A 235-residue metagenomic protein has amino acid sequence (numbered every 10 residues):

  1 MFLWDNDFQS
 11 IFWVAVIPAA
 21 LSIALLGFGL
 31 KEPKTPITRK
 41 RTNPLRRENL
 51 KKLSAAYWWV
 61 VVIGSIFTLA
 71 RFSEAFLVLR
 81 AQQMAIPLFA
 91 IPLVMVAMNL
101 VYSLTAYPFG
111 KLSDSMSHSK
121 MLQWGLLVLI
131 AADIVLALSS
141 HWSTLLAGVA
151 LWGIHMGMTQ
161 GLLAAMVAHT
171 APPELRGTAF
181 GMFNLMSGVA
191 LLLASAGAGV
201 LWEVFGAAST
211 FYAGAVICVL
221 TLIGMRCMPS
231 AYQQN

Functional and structural regions predicted by a protein language model:
M1, T105-H118, W202-E203: Helix-to-loop junctions at the C-terminal end of transmembrane segments in multipass secondary transporters
M1-S10, L193-A207: Transmembrane alpha-helix termini and helix-breaking/packing motifs in multi-pass membrane transporters
D5-D7, A137-G148: Helix-loop junctions at membrane interfaces in 12-TM secondary transporters
V16, K120-V135, Y212-A215: Structural signature of the two symmetry-related core transmembrane helices
V16-P36, T221-P229: C-terminal membrane-cytosol helix-exit motif in multi-pass small-molecule transporters
E32-I63: Juxtamembrane intracellular "pre-TM" segments in multi-pass secondary transporters
A75-I91: Short amphipathic helix-loop junctions that connect adjacent transmembrane helices in Major Facilitator Superfamily/SLC
M158-A171: Intracellular juxtamembrane helix-capping segments at the cytosolic ends of symmetry-related transmembrane helices
